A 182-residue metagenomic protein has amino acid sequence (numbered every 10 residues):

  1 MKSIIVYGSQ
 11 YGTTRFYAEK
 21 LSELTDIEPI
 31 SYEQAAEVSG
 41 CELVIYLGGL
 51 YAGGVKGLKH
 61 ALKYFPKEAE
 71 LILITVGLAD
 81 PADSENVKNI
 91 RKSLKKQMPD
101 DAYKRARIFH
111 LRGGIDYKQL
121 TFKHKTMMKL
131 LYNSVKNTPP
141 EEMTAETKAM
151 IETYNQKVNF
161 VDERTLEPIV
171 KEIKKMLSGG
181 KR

Functional and structural regions predicted by a protein language model:
M1-E68, K171-R182: N-terminal beta1-alpha1-beta2 submodule of the flavodoxin-like/Rossmannoid cofactor-binding fold
G53-R182: FMN-binding flavodoxin-like domain, especially the glycine-rich phosphate-binding loop
